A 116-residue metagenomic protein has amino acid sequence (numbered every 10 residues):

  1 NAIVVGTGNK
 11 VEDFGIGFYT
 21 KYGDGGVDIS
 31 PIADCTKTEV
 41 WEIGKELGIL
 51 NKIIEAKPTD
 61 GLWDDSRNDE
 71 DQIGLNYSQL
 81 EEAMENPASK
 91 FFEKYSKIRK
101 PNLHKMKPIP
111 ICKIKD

Functional and structural regions predicted by a protein language model:
A2-D116: ATP/NTP-dependent adenylation/nucleotidyl-transfer catalytic domains that generate, transfer, or process NMP-activated
